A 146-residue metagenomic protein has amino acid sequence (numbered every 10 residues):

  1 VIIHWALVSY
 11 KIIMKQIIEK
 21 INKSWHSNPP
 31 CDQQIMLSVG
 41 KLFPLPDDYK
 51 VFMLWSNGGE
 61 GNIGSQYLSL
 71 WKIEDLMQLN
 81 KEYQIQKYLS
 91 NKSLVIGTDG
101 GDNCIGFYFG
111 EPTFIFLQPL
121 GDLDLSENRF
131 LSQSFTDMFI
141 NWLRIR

Functional and structural regions predicted by a protein language model:
V1-I2, K11-I12: Generic short N-terminal amphipathic or hydrophobic helices
I13-I105, I145-R146: A surface-exposed partner-binding patch
Y108-E111: Short acidic-glycine loop/turn motifs at beta-strand connectors
L120-R144: Compact, glycine/acidic-enriched structural inserts
